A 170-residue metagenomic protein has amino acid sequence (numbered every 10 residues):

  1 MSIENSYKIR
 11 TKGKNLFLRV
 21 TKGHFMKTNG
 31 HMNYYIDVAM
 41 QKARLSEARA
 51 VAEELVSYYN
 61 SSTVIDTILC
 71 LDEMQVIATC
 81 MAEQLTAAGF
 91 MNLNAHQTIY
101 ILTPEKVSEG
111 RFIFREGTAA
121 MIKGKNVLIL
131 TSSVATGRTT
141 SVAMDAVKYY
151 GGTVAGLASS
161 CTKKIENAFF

Functional and structural regions predicted by a protein language model:
M1-V64: Active-site-facing substrate-recognition patch
H24, Y34-I36, A48-V51, I77 (+4 more regions): Long, contiguous hydrophobic alpha-helical segments, chiefly transmembrane helices and signal peptides
T28, L69, T136: Short glycine-rich loop/turn motifs that provide flexible caps or phosphate-binding loops at active sites
N29, D66, G124-N126: Nucleotide donor/acceptor-binding cores
M32, N92-A95, V154: Residue-level detector of short coil/turn "hinge" positions at structural boundaries
Q41-A119: Conserved PRPP/pyrophosphate-binding segment of the phosphoribosyltransferase/PRPP-pathway fold
K106-F170: PRPP/pyrophosphate-binding module of the type I phosphoribosyltransferase fold
